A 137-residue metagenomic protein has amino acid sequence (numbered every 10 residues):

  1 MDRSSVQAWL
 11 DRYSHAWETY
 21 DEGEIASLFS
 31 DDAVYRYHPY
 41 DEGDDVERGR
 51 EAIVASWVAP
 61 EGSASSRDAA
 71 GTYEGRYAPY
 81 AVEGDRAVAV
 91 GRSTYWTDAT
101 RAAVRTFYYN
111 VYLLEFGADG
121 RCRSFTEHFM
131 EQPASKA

Functional and structural regions predicted by a protein language model:
R3, H15, E22-A87: A solvent-exposed, acidic/Ser-Thr-rich amphipathic alpha-helical stretch
A8, G71-Y73, T106-Y108: Short solvent-exposed loop/turn micro-motifs enriched in small/polar/acidic residues
L10-E18: Regular secondary-structure segments
V46-E47, A99-A103, P133-A137: A short, polar/proline- and glycine-enriched secondary-structure boundary/capping micro-motif
I53, E74-A81, S93-Y95, Y109-E115 (+1 more regions): Hydrophobic/aromatic beta-strand elements that line small-molecule binding cavities or substrate pockets in beta-rich
R86-D119: Exposed beta-sheet edge and beta->alpha loop/turn motif
F107-A137: Short beta-strand edge/turn micro-motifs at domain boundaries
